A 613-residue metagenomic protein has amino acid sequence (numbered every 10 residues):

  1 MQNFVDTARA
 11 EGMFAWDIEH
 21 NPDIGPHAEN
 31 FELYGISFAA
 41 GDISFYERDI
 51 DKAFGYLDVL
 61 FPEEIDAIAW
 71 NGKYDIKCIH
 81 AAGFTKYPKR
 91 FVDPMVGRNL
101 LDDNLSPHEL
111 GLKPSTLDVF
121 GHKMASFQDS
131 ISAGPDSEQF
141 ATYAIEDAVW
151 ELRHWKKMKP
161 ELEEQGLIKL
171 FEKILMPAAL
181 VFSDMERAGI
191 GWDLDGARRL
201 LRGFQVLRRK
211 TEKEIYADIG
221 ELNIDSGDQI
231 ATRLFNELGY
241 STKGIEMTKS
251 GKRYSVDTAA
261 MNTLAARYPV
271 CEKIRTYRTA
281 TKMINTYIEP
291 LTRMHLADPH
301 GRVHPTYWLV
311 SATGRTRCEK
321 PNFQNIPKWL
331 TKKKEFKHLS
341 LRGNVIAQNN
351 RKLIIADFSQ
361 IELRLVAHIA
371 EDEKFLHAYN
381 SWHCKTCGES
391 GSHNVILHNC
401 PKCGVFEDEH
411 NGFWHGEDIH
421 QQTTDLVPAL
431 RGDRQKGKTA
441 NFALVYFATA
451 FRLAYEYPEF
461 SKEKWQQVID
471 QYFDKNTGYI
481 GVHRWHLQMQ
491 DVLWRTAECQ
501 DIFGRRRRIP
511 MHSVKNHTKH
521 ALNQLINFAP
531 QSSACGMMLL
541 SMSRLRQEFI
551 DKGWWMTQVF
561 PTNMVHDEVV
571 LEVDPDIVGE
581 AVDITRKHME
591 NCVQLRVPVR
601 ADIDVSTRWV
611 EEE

Functional and structural regions predicted by a protein language model:
M1-S44, Y87, P107, L117-V119 (+8 more regions): Conserved "right-hand" nucleotidyltransferase catalytic core of DNA-directed polymerases
A15, I65-D75, I355: Acidic beta-strand-to-loop metal/phosphate-binding motif
A40-A67, I190, K385: Nucleic-acid-processing active sites and adjacent nucleic-acid-binding tracks, predominantly divalent metal-dependent
T85-D102, G111-K113, S381-W382, G416-H420: Conserved beta-strand -> loop -> alpha-helix junction used to position metal-binding or nucleic-acid-contacting
R187, Y240-S241, V303, S392 (+3 more regions): Conserved catalytic core of nucleic-acid polymerases
V206-K213, A217-E272, D474-P530, E572 (+1 more regions): C-terminal polymerase-core module
W382-K385, H398-P401: Cys/His-enriched microdomains
G388-V395, G404-E407: Cys/His-rich microdomains that often coordinate metals
